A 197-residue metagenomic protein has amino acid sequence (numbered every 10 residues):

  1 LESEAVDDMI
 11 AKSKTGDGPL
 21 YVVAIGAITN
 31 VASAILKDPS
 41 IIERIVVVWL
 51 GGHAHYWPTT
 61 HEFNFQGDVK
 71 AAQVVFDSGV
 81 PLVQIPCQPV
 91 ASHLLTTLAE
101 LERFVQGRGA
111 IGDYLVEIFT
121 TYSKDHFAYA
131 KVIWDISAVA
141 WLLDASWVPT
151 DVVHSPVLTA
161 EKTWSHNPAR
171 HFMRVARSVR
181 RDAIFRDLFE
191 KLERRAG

Functional and structural regions predicted by a protein language model:
L1-L98, R180: Active-site histidine-anchored catalytic micro-motif
F63-Q73, S78-G197: Conformational coupling and interaction surfaces
